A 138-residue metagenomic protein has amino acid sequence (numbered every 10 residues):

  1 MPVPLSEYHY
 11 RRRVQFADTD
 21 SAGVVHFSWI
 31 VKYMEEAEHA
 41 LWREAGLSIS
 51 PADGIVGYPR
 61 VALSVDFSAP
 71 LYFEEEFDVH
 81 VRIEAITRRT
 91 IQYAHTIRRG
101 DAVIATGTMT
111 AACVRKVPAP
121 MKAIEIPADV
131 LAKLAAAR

Functional and structural regions predicted by a protein language model:
P2-V61, K116-R138: Hot-dog-fold acyl-thioester-processing enzymes
Y8-Y10, F67, Y72-F73, E84-R138: HotDog/MaoC-like acyl-thioester-processing domains
V61-S68, V79-H80: Short structured motifs
